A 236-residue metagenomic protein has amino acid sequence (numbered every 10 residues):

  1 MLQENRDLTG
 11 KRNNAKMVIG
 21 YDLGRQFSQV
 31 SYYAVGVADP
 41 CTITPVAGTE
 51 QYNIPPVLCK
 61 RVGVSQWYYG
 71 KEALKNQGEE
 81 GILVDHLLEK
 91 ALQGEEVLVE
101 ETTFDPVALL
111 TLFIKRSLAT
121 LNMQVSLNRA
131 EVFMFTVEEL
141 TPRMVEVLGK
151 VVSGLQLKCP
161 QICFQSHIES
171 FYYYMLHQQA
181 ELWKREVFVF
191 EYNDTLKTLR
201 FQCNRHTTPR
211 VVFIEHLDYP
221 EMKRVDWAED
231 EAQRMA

Functional and structural regions predicted by a protein language model:
M1-E96, S153, Q161-Y173, H206-R210 (+2 more regions): Early-domain small/polar-rich strand-loop-helix modules and first-structured segments of the mature chain
Q3-N5, L110-V125, F171-Q179, A236: Phosphate/ATP-binding catalytic cores across multiple sugar-kinase/actin-like superfamilies, primarily ASKHA
N13-N14, Y21-F27, L182-T198, Q202-R205: A short acidic Gly-Thr/Ser loop motif
V30-Y32, P142-L148, Y174-L176, T198-F201: A short acidic (Asp/Glu
L98-A119, D226-A236: Adenine-nucleotide phosphate-binding core of ATP-dependent small-molecule kinases
V125-S126, G149-I162, E169-E186, Y192: Hydrophobic, small-residue-rich alpha-helical packing segments that form membrane-like cores
S126-E138, A236: Short glycine-rich phosphate-binding loop at a beta-alpha junction
F133-Q156: Conserved PRPP/pyrophosphate-binding segment of the phosphoribosyltransferase/PRPP-pathway fold
